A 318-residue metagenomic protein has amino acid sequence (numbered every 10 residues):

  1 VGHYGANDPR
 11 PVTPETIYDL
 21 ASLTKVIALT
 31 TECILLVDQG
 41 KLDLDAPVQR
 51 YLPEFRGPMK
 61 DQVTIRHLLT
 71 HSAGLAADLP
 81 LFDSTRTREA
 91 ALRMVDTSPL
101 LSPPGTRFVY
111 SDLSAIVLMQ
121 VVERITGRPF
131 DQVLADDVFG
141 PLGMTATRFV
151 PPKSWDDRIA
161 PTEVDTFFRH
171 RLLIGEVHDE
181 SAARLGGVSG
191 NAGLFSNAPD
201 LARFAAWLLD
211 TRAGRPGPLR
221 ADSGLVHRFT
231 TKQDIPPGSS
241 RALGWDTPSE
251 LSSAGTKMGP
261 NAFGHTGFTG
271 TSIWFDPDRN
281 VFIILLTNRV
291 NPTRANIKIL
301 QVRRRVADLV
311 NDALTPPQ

Functional and structural regions predicted by a protein language model:
V1-A6, P58-A262: Short, surface-exposed loop or secondary-structure junction motifs that flank catalytic or metal-binding residues
V1-L20, K41-D43, A90-R93, T97 (+3 more regions): Short, conserved catalytic-motif segment at the N-terminal edge
N7-H67, S102-S114, S189-A192: Short active-site loop at a secondary-structure junction that contains or immediately precedes the catalytic residue(s)
C33, L134-D137, V306: Structural preference for long, well-ordered alpha-helical segments in enzyme cores
H67-L69, R148, I273-W274, F282-L285: Structural recognition of the beta-strand scaffold that forms the well-ordered cores of secreted hydrolase catalytic
V122, L208, P277, L286-R289: Short beta-strand segments enriched in hydrophobic/aromatic residues within well-folded beta-rich domains
A262, T269-F282: Short, surface-exposed beta-strand/loop micro-motifs that present aromatic residues
V290-V302: A short acidic/glycine-rich loop-to-helix N-cap element
